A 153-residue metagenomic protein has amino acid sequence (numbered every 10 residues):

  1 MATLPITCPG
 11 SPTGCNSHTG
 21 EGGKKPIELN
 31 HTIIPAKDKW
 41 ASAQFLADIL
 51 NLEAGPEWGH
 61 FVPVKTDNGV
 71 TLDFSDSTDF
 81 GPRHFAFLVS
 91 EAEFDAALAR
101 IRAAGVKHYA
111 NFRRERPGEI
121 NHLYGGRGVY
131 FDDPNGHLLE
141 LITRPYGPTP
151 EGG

Functional and structural regions predicted by a protein language model:
A2-C8, T13-K24, A104-G153: Vicinal oxygen chelate
I27, I33-L72, D76-T78: Core segments of cupin and vicinal oxygen chelate
L29-K37, T78-A104, R127-D132: Vicinal oxygen chelate
A43-Q44, D95, E140: Alpha-helical elements of the RecA-like P-loop NTPase motor core of helicases
V62, V70-L72, R83, A92 (+1 more regions): Glycine-centered loop/turn positions within well-structured domains that cap or flank conserved ligand/cofactor-binding
P63-K65, R83, G118-I120: Short secondary-structure boundary/hinge segments and terminal tails
L72, F80-R83, G147-P150: A short local loop/turn or secondary-structure capping micro-motif enriched for an aromatic residue
S75, L88, I142: A cross-family glycoside hydrolase active-site/sugar-binding cleft signature
